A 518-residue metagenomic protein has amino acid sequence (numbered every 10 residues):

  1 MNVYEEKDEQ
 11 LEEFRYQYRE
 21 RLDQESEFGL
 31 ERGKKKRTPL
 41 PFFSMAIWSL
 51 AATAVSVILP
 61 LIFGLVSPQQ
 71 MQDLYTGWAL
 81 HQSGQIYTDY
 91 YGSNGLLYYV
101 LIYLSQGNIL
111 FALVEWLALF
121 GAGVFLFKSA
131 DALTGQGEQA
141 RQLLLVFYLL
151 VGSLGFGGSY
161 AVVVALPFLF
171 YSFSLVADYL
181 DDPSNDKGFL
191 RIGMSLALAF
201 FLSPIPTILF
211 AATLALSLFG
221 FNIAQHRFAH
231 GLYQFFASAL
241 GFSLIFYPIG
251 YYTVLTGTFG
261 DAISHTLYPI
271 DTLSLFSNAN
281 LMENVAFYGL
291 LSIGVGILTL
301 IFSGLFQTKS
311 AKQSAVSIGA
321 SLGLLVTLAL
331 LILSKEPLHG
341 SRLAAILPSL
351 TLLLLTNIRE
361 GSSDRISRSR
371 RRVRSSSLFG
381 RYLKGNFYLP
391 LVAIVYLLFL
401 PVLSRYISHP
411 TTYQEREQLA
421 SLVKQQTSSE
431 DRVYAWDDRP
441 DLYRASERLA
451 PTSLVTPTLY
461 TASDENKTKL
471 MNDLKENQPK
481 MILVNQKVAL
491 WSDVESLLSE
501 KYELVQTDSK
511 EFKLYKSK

Functional and structural regions predicted by a protein language model:
I62-T76, Y87-L101, G257, T411-R416: Extracytoplasmic catalytic/substrate-binding loops of multi-pass membrane glycan-assembly enzymes
A112-G135, Y171, L175: Transmembrane-helix motifs of polytopic, lipid-linked glycan transferases
L126-V151: Transmembrane-helix signature of polytopic, membrane-embedded enzymes that assemble or transfer cell-envelope glycans
T134, F170-F189, F302-K312, I358: Membrane-interface transmembrane helices that cradle and orient dolichyl/undecaprenyl
G155-L166: Short acidic/glycine- and proline-prone juxtamembrane loop motifs at membrane-interface regions of multi-pass membrane
G188-P206, F210-A215, V326-L331: Membrane-interface alpha helices of multi-pass inner-membrane proteins
K335-F379: Hydrophobic/aromatic-rich transmembrane helices and adjacent perimembrane loops
S408-D464, L470-D493: Short periplasmic/luminal acceptor-recognition loop of GT-C membrane glycosyltransferases, typified by
